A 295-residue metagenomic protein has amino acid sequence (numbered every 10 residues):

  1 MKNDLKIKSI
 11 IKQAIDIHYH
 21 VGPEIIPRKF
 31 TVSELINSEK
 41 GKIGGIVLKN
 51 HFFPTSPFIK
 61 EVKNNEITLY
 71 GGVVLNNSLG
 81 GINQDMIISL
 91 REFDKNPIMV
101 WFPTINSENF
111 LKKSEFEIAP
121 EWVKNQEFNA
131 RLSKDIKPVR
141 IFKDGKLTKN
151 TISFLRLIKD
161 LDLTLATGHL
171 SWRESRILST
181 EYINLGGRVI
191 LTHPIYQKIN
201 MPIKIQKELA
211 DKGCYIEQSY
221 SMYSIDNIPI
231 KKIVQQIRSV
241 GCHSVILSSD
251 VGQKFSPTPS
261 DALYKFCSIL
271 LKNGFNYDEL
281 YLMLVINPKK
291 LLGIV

Functional and structural regions predicted by a protein language model:
M1-T68: An N-terminally biased module of ancient metal coordination in phosphate/nucleic-acid-related enzymes
D4, A262-V295: Mid-to-C-terminal alpha-helical segments outside catalytic/metal-binding sites
K8, K40, F58-I67, S89-N96 (+4 more regions): Acidic (Asp/Glu)-rich catalytic clusters
Q13-D16, G45, T68-Y70, P97-W101 (+4 more regions): Structural preference for beta-strand elements that scaffold enzyme active sites
I25-K29, N83, I177-T180, N200-Q206 (+2 more regions): Histidine/acidic-residue-rich catalytic or RNA/ligand-binding cores of hydrolases and nuclease-related proteins
I67, G80-T192: Extended substrate/RNA-proximal surfaces in nucleic-acid metabolism proteins
N76-N83, A166-L170, H193-N200, S219-K231: Active-site glycine- and acidic-residue-rich loops that bind and position anionic ligands or nucleotide-like cofactors
S219, C242-P259: Short acidic/histidine-rich active-site segments
